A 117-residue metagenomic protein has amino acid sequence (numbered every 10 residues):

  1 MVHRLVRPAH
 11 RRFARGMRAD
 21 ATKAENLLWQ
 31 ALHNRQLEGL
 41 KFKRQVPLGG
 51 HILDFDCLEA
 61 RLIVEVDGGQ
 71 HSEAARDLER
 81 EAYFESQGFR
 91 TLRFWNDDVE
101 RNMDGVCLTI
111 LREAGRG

Functional and structural regions predicted by a protein language model:
M1-L40, R101, G115-G117: Solvent-exposed, charged helical/coil patches that constitute nucleic-acid or partner-interaction surfaces
G16-T22, V46-L53, C57-A114: Basic, amphipathic alpha-helical patches used to engage nucleic acids or provide basic targeting signals, exemplified
